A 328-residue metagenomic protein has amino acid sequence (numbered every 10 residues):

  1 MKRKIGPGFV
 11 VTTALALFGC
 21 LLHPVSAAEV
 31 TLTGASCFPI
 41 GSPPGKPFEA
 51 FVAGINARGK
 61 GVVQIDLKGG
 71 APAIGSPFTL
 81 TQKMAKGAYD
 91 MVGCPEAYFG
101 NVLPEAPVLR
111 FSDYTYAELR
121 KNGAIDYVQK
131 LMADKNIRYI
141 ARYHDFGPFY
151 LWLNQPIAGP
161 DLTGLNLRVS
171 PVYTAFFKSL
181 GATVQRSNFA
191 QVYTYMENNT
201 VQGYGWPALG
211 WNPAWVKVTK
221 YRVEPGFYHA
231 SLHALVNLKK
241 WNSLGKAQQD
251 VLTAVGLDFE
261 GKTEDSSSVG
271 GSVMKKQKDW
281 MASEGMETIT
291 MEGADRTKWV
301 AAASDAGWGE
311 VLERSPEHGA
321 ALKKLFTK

Functional and structural regions predicted by a protein language model:
M1-G6: N-terminal secretory signal peptides that target proteins for export/translocation
V10-L21: Bacterial N-terminal signal peptides
H23-S26: Signal peptide processing junction and immediate N-terminal pro/mature segment of secreted/exported proteins
A28-Y114, M132-K328: N-terminal secretory/targeting leader peptides
Y114-M132: A gly/proline- and charged-residue-enriched helix-loop-helix capping module
